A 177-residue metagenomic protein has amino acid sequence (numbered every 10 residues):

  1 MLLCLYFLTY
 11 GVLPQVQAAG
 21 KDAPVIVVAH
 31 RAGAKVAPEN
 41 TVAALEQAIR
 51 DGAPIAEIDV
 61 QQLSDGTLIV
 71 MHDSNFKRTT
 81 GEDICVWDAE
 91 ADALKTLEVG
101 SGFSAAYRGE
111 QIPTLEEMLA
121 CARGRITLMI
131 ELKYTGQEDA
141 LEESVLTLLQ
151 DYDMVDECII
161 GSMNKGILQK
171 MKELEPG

Functional and structural regions predicted by a protein language model:
M1-G177: Phosphate-group recognition and catalysis centered on beta-loop-alpha active-site segments
